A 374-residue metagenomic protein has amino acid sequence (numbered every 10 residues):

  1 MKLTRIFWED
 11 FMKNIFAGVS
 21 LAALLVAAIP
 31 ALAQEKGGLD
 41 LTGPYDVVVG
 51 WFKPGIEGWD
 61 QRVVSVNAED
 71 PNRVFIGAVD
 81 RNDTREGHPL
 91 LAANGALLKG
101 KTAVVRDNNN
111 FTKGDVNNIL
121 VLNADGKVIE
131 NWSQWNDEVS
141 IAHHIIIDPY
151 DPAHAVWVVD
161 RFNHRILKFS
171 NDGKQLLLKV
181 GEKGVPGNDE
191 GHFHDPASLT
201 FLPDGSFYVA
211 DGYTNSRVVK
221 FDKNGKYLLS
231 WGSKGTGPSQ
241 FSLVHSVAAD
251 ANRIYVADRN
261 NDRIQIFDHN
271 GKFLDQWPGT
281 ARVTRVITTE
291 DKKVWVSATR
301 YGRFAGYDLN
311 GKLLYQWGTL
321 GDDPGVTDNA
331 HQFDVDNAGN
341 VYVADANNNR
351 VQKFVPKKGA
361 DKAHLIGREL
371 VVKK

Functional and structural regions predicted by a protein language model:
M1-L3, A27, G58: Short intrinsically disordered, low-complexity coil segments enriched in acidic
L3-S20: Bacterial N-terminal signal peptides that target proteins for export
F11, I29-A33: Sec/Tat signal peptide C-region and signal peptidase I cleavage site
M12, L21-A22, V185, V371: Intrinsically disordered, low-complexity, compositionally biased regions/tails
G18-A28: Bacterial N-terminal signal peptides
Q34-K374: Eukaryotic scaffold repeat domains enriched in small/polar residues
